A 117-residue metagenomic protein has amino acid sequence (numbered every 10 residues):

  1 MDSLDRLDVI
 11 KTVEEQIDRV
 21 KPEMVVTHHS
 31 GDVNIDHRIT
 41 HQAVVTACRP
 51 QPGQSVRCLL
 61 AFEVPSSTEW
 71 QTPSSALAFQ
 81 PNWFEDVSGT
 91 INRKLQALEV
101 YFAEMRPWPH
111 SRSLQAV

Functional and structural regions predicted by a protein language model:
M1-S55, A61, Q96, V100-M105: Active-site beta-strand->loop->alpha-helix modules in alpha/beta enzyme cores, enriched in Gly/His/Asp(Glu)
M24, S55-V117: The feature marks non-catalytic terminal segments
